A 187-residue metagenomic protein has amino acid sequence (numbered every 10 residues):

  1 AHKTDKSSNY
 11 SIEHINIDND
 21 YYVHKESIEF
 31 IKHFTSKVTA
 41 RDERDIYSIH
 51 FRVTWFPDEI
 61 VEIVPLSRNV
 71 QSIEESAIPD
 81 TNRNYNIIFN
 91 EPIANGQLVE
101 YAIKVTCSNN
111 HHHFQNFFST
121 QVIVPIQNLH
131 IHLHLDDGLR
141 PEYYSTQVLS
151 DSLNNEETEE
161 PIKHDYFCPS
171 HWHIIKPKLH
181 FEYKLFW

Functional and structural regions predicted by a protein language model:
A1-W187: Lumenal/extracellular ectodomains and adaptor appendage modules of the eukaryotic vesicle/secretory system
